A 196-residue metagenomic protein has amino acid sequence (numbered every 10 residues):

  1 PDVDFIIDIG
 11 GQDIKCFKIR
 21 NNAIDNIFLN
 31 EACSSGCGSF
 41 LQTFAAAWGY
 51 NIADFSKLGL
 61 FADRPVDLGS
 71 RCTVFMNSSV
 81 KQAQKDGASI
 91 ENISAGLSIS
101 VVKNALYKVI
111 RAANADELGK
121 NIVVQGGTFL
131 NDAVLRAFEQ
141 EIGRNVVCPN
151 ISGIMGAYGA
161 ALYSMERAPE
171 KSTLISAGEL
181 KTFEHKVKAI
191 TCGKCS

Functional and structural regions predicted by a protein language model:
V3-R20, S196: Gly/Thr-rich phosphate-binding beta-strand-loop-beta motif of the actin/hexokinase/Hsp70
I7-G11, F28-G36, G96-I99, V123-T128 (+1 more regions): Active-site nucleophile and cofactor-binding loops and adjacent substrate-binding regions of central metabolic enzymes
K15, E166-S196: Acidic, glycine/GT-rich loop-and beta-edge segments that sit at the periphery of enzyme/chaperone cores
N21-R64, G153, L162-E166: Glycine-rich phosphate-binding loop plus the immediately following alpha-helix
S39, W48, V101, V187-S196: Cysteine-centered iron-sulfur cluster-binding motifs in ferredoxin-type domains/subunits of redox enzymes
N51-Q82, T173-F183: Internal, active-site/partner-interface "lid" segment
S78-Y107: Adenine-nucleotide phosphate-binding core of ATP-dependent small-molecule kinases
S100, A113-E141, S152-G156: Glycine-rich phosphate-binding loops at beta-strand->alpha-helix junctions
